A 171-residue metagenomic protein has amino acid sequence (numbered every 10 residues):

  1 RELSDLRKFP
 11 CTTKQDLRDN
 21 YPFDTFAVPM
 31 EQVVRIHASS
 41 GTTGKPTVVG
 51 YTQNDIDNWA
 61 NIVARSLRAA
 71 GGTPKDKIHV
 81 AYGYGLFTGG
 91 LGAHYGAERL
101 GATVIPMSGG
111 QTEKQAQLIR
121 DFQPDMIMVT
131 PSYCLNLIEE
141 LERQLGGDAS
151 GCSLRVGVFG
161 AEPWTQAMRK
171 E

Functional and structural regions predicted by a protein language model:
R1-A38, T43-N61, R65-A69, T73-K75 (+1 more regions): Nucleotide 5′-phosphate-binding alpha/beta core
P22-F23, G50, V80-A81, G101-T103 (+1 more regions): Short, contiguous strand/loop micro-motifs
F26-A27, N54, G83-Y84, P106 (+1 more regions): Residue-level marker of alpha-helix boundaries and capping positions
V33, I56, G83-G85, S132-Y133: Short glycine-enriched loops at secondary-structure junctions
S39-T42, I78, I127, G157: Conserved S/T- and glycine-rich ATP-binding loop of Class I adenylate-forming
T42-K45, Y84, G90-L91, E162: Gly/Ser/Thr-rich helix-start
A64, R68-V104: Conserved AMP-binding loop of ANL adenylate-forming enzymes
L91-E171: Conserved adenylate-forming
